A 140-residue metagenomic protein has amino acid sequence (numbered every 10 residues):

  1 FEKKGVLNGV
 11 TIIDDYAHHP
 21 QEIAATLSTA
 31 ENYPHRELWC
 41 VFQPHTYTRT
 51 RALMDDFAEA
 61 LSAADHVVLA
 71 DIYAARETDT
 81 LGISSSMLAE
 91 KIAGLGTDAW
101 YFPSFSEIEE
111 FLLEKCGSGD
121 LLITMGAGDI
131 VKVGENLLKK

Functional and structural regions predicted by a protein language model:
F1-H66: Nucleotide phosphate-binding/pyrophosphate-handling subdomain across enzymes that bind or process nucleotide phosphates
A25, A52-M54, T80-L81, L113 (+1 more regions): Short amphipathic alpha-helical segments
S28-N32, D55-E59, I83-S85, S118 (+1 more regions): Short, solvent-exposed amphipathic alpha-helical segments in soluble enzyme and RNA/protein-processing domains
H35, S85, A127: ATP/adenylate-binding site constellation spanning eukaryotic-like Ser/Thr protein kinases, ABC-transporter
V41, F102-P103, M125: Structural motif
P44-Y47, I72-A75, A127-I130: Short glycine-rich anion-binding loops that position phosphate/pyrophosphate groups of nucleotides and phosphorylated
A58-S118: C-terminal helical cap/extension that packs against the catalytic core of soluble nucleotide-cofactor enzymes
E107-L138: A glycine-rich beta-strand to alpha-helix segment that forms a phosphate/ribose-binding loop at ligand/cofactor sites
